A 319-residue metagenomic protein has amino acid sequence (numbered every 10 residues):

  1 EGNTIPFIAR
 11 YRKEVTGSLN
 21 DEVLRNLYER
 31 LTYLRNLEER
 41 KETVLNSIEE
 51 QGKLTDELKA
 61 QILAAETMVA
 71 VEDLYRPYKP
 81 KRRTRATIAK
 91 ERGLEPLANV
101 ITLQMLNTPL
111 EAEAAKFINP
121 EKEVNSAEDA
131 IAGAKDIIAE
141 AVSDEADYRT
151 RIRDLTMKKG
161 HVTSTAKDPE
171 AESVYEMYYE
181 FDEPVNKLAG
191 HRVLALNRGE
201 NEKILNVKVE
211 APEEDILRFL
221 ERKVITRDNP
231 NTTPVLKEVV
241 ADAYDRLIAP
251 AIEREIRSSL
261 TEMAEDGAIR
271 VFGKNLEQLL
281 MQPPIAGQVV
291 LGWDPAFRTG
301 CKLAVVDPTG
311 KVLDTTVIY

Functional and structural regions predicted by a protein language model:
E1-E22: N-terminal cofactor/phosphate-binding cores enriched in small/glycine residues, especially glycine-rich loops such as
F7, V23-N26, Y33-G292, R298-Y319: Duplex nucleic acid-engaging cores and interfaces of nucleic-acid transaction enzymes
